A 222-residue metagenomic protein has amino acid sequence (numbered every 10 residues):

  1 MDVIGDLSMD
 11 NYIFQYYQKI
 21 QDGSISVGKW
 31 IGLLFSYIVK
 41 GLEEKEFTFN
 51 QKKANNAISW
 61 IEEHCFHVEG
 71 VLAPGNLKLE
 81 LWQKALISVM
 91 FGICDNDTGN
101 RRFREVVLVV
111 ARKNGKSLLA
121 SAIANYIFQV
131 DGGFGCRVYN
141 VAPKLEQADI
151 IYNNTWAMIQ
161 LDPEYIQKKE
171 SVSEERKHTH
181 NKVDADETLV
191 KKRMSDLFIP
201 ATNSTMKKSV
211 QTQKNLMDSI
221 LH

Functional and structural regions predicted by a protein language model:
D2-H222: Phosphate/NTP-binding elements of NTP-utilizing enzymes
